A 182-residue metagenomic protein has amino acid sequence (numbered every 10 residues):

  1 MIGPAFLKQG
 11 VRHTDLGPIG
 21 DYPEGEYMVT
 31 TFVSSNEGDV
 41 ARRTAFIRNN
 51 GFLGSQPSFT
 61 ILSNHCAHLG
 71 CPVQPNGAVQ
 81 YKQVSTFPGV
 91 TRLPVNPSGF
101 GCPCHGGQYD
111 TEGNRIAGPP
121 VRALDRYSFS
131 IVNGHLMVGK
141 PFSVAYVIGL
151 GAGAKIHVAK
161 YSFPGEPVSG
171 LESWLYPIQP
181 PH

Functional and structural regions predicted by a protein language model:
M1-T91, I131-H182: N-terminal pre-ligand scaffold of iron-sulfur
R92-A152: Short Fe-S-cluster ligation motifs
